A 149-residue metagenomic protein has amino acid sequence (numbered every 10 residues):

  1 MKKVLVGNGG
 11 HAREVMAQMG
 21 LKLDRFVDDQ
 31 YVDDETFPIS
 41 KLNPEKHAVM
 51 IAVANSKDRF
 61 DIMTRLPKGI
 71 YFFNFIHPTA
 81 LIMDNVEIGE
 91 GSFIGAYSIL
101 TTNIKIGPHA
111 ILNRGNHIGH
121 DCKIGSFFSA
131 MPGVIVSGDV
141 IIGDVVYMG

Functional and structural regions predicted by a protein language model:
M1-P78: Terminal amphipathic alpha-helical/low-complexity segments used for targeting or macromolecular assembly
N74-G149: Structural signal for interior beta-strand "rungs" in well-ordered beta-sheet cores of soluble enzyme domains
